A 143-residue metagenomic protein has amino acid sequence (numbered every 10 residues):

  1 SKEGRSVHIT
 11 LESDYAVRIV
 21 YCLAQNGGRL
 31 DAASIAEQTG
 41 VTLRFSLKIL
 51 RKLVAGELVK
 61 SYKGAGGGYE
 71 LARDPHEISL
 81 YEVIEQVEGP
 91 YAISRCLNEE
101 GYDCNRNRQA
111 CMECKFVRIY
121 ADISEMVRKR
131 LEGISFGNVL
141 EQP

Functional and structural regions predicted by a protein language model:
S1-S6: Short, Lys/Arg-enriched N-terminal segments with co-localized hydrophobic residues within the first ~10-30 amino acids
I9-L11, Y15-V41: N-terminal helix-turn-helix DNA-binding core of bacterial DNA-binding proteins
V20, L50-R51: Short, hydrophobic-biased segments on the C-terminal half of alpha helices that form "recognition helices"
R29-D31, K60, G137: Short, structured loop/turn "capping" segments at alpha-beta junctions
R44: Key DNA-contact positions within bacterial/archaeal DNA-binding proteins
G56-A65, E70-A72: Beta-hairpin "wing" of winged helix-turn-helix
A72-P143: Non-DNA-binding regulatory cores of transcription-related proteins, predominantly C-terminal effector-binding
